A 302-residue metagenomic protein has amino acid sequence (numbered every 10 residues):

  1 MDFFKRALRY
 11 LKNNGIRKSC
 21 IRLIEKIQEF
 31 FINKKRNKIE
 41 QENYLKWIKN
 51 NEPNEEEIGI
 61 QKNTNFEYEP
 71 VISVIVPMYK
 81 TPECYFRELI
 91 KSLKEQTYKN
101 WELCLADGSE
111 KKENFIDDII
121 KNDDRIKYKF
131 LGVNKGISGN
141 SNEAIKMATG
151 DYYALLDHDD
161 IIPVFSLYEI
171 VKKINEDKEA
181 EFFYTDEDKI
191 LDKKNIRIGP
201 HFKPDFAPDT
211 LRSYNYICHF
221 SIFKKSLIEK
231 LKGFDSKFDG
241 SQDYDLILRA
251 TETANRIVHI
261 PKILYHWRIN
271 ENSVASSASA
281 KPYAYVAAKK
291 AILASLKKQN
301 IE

Functional and structural regions predicted by a protein language model:
I21-S92, E302: N-proximal low-complexity "stem/linker" segments adjacent to membrane-targeting elements
I90-N100: Short, acidic, metal-binding catalytic loop of nucleotide-sugar glycosyltransferases
K99, A106-I116, V133: A conserved acidic beta->alpha catalytic loop
L131-A148: Glycine-rich, basic loop-to-helix element that forms the pyrophosphate-binding segment of sugar-nucleotide handling
S138, I196-I222, S226: A recurrent flexible, glycine/aromatic-enriched loop bordering the glycosyltransferase active site that acts as
Y153: Short aromatic/hydrophobic "clamp" motif used to bind/position activated sugar donors
I161, F165-R197: Conserved donor NDP-sugar-binding/catalytic core segment of glycosyltransferases
S236-F238, L248-H266, L293-E302: Catalytic donor-sugar/metal-binding loop of nucleotide-sugar-dependent glycosyltransferases
